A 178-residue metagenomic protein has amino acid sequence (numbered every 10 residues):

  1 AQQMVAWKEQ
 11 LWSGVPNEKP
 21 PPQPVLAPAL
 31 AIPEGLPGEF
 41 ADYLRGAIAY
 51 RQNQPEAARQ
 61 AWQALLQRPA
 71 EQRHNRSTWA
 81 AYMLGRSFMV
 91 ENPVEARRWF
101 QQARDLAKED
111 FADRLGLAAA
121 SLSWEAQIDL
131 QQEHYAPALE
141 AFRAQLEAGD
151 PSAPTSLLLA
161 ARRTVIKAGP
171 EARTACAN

Functional and structural regions predicted by a protein language model:
A1-A64, P69, R73-M83, E95-N178: Extracytoplasmic/secretory-pathway proteins
